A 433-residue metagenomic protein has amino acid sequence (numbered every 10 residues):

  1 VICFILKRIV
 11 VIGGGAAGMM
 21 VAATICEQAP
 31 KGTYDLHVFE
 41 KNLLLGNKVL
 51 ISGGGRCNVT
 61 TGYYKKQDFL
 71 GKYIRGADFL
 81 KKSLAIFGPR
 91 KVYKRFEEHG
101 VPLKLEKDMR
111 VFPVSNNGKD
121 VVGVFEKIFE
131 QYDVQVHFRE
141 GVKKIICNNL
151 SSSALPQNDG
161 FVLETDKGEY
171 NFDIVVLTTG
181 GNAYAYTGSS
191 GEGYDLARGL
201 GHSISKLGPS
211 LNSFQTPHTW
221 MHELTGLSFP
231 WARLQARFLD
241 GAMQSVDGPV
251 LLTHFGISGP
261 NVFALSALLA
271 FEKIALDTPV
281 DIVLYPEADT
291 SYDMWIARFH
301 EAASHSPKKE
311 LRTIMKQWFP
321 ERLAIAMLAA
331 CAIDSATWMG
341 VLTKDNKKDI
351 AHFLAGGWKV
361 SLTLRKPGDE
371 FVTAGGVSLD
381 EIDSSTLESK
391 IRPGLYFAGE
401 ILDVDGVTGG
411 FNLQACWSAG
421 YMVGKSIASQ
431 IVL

Functional and structural regions predicted by a protein language model:
I5-A17: Beta1/beta-strand and adjacent pyrophosphate-binding region of the FAD-binding site in flavoprotein oxidoreductases
V10-I12, Y170-A183, R198, V250-T253: Short hydrophobic core segments
C26-G54: Glycine-rich FAD pyrophosphate-binding loop
L43-L45, L50-I51, V59, K66 (+2 more regions): An anion/pyrophosphate-binding glycine-rich loop and adjacent beta-alpha core in soluble alpha-beta enzymes
G54-L105: Glycine-rich active-site loop/strand segments that organize a redox cofactor
F138, I325-D405: A glycine-rich dinucleotide-binding beta-alpha-beta segment and adjacent secondary-structure elements that constitute
F138-L150: A conserved short coil-to-beta-strand element within the FAD-binding core of flavoproteins
A183-L196, L200, V404-I431: A conserved FAD-binding loop/helix module that cradles the flavin
